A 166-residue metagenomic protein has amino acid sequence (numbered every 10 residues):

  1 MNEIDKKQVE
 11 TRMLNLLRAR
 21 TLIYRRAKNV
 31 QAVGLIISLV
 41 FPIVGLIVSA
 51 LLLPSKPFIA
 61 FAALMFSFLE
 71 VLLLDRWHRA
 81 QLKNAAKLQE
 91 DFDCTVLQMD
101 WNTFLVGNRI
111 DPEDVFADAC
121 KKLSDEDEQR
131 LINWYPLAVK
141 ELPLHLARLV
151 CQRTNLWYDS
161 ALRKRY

Functional and structural regions predicted by a protein language model:
M1-D5, T103-H145: Short, non-transmembrane cytosolic segments of multipass membrane proteins
M1-V40: N-terminal alpha-helical "arm" segments
D5-L17, Q129-Y166: Membrane-proximal, non-transmembrane alpha-helical segments
Y24-V44, R148-Y166: Transmembrane alpha-helical segments and their cytosolic interface motifs in multi-pass membrane proteins
R25-A32, P54-P57, L73, W77-A80 (+3 more regions): Non-transmembrane, amphipathic alpha-helical segments
I37-V48, F66-E70: Membrane-embedded alpha-helical transmembrane segments of multi-pass integral membrane proteins
I47-F66, Y166: Hydrophobic alpha-helical transmembrane segments
F68-F116: Membrane-interface amphipathic/juxtamembrane segments adjacent to transmembrane helices
